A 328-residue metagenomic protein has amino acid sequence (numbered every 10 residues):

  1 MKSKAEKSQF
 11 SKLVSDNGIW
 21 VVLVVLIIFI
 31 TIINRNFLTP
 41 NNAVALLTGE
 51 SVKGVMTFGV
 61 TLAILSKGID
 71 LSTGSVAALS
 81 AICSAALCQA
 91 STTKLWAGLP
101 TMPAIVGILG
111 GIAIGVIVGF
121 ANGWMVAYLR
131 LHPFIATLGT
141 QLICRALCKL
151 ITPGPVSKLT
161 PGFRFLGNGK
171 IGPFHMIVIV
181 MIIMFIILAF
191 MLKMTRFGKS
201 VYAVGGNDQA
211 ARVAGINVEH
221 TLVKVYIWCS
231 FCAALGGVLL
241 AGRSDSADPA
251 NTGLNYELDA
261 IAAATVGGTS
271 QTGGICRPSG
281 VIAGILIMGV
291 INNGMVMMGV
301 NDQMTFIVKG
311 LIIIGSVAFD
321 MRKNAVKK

Functional and structural regions predicted by a protein language model:
M1-L26, I32, V213-H220, N293-K328: Cytosolic-side transmembrane-helix boundaries in multi-pass membrane proteins
K2-T57, T92-V106, I216, K224: Membrane-interfacial amphipathic/re-entrant helices at transmembrane-helix boundaries
V25-S91, W124-L131, G268-P278, L311 (+1 more regions): Single transmembrane alpha-helix segments in multi-pass membrane proteins
R35-G49, C148-K149, K158, L192-K193 (+3 more regions): Inter-helical junctions in multi-pass inner-membrane proteins, predominant in energy-converting antiporter-like
T92-Q141, A283: Alpha-helical transmembrane segments within multi-pass membrane transporters and channels
P103-G110, I117-N122, P173-D248: Helix-loop-helix "hairpin" substructures at the membrane interface of multi-pass membrane proteins
I105, L129, P133-M194, T221-K224 (+2 more regions): Transmembrane helix-bundle core of multi-pass membrane transporters and related energy-transducing complexes
A233, S244, D248-G310: Transmembrane alpha-helical segments in multi-pass inner-membrane proteins
